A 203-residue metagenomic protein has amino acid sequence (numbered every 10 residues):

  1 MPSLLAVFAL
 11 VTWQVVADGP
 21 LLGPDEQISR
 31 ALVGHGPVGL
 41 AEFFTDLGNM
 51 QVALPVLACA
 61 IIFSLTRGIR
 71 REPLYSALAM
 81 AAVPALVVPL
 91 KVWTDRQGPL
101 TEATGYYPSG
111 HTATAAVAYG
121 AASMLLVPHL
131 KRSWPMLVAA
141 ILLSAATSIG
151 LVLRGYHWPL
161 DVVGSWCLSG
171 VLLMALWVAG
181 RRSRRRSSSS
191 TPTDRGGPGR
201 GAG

Functional and structural regions predicted by a protein language model:
M1-L4, L57-A82: Interfacial segments of alpha-helical transmembrane regions
M1-V52, K91-P99: N-terminal transmembrane-helix/juxtamembrane module of multi-pass inner/ER membrane proteins
A9-V11, A82-P89, L142-V152: Aromatic-anchored segments of alpha-helical transmembrane domains
W13, S29, T45, V87-D95 (+3 more regions): Membrane-water interface at transmembrane helix exits
E26, L40-G48, Y75, Y107 (+1 more regions): Short, amphipathic, aromatic/basic-enriched membrane-interface segments that mark the entry/exit of transmembrane
R30, Y75-M80, M136, V162-W166: Alpha-helical transmembrane segments of multi-pass membrane proteins, especially transporters and channels
S76-A103: Hydrophobic alpha-helical transmembrane segments of integral membrane proteins
P99-G203: Membrane-embedded catalytic cores of phosphoryl/pyrophosphoryl-handling enzymes
